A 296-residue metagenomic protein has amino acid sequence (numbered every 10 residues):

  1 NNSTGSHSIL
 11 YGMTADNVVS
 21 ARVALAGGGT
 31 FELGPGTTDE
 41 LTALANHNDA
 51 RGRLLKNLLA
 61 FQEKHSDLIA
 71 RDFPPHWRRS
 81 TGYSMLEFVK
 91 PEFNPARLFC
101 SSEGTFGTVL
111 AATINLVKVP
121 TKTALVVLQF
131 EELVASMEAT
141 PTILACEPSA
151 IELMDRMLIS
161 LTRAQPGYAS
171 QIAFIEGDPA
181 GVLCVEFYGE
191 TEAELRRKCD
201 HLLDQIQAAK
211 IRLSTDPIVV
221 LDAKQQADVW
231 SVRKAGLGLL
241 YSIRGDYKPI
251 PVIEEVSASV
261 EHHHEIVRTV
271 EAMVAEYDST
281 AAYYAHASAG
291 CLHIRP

Functional and structural regions predicted by a protein language model:
N1-T140: FAD-binding subdomain of flavoenzyme oxidoreductases
E87-E92, A96-P296: C-terminal substrate-recognition/cap domain of FAD-linked oxidoreductases
